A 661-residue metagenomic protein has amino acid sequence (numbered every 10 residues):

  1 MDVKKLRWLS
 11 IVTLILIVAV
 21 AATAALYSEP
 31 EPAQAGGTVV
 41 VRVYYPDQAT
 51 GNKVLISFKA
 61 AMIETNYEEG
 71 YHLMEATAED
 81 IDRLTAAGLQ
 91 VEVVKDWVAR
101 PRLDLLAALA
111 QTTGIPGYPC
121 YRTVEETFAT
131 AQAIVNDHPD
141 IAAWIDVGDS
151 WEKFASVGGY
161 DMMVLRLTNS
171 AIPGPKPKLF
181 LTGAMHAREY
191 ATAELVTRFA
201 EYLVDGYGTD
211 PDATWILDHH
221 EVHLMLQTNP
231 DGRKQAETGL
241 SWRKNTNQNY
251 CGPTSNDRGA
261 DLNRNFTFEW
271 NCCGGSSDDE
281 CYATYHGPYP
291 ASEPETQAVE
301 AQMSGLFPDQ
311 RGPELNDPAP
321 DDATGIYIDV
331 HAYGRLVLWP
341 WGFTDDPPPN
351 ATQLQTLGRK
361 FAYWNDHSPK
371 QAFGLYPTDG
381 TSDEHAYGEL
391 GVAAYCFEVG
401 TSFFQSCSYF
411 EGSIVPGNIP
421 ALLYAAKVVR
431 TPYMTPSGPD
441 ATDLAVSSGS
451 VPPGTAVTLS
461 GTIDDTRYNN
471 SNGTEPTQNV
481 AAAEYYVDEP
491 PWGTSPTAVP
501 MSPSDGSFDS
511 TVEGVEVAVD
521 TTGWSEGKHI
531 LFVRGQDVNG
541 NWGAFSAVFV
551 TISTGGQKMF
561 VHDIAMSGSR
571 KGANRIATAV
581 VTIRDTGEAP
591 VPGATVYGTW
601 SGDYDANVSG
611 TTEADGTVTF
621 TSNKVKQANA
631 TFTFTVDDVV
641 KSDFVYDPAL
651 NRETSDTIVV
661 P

Functional and structural regions predicted by a protein language model:
D2, S10, A24-S460, D464 (+1 more regions): M14 metallocarboxypeptidase catalytic domain recognition
Y27-P30, T554-T578, T582-G587, D603: Beta-strand-rich domain onsets/edges
V428, P432-P436, D440, A547-G555 (+1 more regions): Flexible, low-complexity linkers/stalks enriched in Thr/Pro that connect modular domains
T442-G555, V608-T617: Long, low-complexity serine/threonine/glycine- and acidic-rich segments characteristic of extracellular
N479-Y486, T582, T595-T599: Beta-strand signatures of extracellular beta-sandwich domains
G527-L531, A628-T635: Exposed beta-strand face motif in extracellular beta-rich ectodomains
R534-N539, T633-P648, R652: Enriched for extracellular/lumenal, surface-exposed ectodomains of secreted and cell-surface proteins
T595-S609: Short amphipathic beta-strand segments in non-cytosolic proteins
